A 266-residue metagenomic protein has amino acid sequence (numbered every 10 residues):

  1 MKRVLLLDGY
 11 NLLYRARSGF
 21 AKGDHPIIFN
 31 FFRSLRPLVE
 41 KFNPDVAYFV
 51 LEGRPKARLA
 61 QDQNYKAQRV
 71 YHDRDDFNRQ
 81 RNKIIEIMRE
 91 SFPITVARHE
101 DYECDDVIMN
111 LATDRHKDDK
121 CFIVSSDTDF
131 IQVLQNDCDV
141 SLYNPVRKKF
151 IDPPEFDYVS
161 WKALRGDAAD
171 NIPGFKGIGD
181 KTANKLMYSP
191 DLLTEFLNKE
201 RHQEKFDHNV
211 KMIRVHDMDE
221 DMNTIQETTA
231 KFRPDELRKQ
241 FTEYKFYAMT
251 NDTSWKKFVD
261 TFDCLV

Functional and structural regions predicted by a protein language model:
M1-R89, T228: Domain-level signal for Mg2+-assisted phosphodiester chemistry and nucleotide/NA-binding surfaces in nucleic-acid
K2, Q68-T250, K256-D260: Extended two-metal-dependent nuclease catalytic cores across DNA- and RNA-processing enzymes
